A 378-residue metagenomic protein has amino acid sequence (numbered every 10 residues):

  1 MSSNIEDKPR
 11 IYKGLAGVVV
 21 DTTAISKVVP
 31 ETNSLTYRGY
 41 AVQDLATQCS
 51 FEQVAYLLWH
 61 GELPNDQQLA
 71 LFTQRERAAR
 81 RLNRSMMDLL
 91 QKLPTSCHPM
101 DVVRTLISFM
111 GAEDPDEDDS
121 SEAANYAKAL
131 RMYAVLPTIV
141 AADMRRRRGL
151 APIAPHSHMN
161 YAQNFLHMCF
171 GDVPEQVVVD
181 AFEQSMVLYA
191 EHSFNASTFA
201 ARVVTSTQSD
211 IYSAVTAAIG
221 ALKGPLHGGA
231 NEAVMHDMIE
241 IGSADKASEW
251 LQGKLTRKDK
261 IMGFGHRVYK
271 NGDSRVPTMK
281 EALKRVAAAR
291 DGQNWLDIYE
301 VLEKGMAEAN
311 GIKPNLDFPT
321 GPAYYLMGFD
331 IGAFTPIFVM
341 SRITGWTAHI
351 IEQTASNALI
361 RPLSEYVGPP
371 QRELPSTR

Functional and structural regions predicted by a protein language model:
S2-R378: Hydrophobic alpha-helical bundle cores within soluble ligand-binding/oligomerization subdomains
